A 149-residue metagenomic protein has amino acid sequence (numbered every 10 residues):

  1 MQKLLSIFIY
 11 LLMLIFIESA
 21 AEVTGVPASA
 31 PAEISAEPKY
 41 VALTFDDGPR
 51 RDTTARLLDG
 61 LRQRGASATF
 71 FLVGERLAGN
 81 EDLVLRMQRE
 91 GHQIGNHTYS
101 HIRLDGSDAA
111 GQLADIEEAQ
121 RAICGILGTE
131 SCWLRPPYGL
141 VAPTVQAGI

Functional and structural regions predicted by a protein language model:
L4, L12-E33: Bacterial Sec-dependent signal peptides at the C-terminal "C-region" and cleavage site
T24-S107, G111-S131: Active-site beta->alpha N-cap acidic-glycine motif
G139-I149: Histidine/lysine/aspartate-rich catalytic loop segments that bind and position anionic ligands
